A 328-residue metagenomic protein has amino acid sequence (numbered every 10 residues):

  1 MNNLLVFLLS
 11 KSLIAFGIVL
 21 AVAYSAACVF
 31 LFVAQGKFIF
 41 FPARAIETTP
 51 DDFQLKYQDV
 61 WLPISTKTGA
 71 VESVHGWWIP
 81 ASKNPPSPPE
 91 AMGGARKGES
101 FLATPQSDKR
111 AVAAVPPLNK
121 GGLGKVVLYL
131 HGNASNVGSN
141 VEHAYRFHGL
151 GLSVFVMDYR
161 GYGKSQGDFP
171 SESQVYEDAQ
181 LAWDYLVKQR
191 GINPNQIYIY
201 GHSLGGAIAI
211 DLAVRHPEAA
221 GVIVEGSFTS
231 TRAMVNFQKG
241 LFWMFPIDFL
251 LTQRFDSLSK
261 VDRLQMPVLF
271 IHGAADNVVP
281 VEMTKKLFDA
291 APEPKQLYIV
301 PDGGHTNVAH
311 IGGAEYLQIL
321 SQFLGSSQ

Functional and structural regions predicted by a protein language model:
N2-Q54: N-terminal membrane-anchoring alpha-helices
I46-K83: N-terminal cap/lid segment of alpha/beta-hydrolase-fold proteins
G69-S82, L123-Y185: Membrane-embedded segments
P88-G94, G98, R110, N119-G121: Glycine-biased, low-complexity coil/linker segments
H143, S257, M266, P280-D289: Short alpha-helix in the alpha/beta-hydrolase fold that links the catalytic acid
I192-S203: Alpha/beta-hydrolase fold nucleophile elbow
R263-Q265, F270-H272, D276: Short beta-strand/loop motif that positions the catalytic acidic residue of the alpha/beta-hydrolase fold
K285-Q328: C-terminal catalytic histidine-bearing segment of alpha/beta-hydrolase fold enzymes
